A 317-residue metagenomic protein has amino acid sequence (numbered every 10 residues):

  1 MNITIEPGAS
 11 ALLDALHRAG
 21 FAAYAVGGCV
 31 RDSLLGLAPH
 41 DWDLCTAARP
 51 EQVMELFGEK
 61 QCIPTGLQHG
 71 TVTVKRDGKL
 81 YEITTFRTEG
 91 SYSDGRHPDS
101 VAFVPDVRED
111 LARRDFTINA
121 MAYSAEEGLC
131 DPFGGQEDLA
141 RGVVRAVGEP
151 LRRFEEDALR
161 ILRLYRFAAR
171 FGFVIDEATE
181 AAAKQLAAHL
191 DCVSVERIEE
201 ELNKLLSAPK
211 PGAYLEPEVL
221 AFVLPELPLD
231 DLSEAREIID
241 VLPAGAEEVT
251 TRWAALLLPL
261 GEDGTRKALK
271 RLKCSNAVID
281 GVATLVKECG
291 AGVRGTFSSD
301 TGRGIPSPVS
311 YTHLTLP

Functional and structural regions predicted by a protein language model:
M1-L314: Catalytic cores of the polymerase beta-like nucleotidyltransferase superfamily and closely associated nucleotide
